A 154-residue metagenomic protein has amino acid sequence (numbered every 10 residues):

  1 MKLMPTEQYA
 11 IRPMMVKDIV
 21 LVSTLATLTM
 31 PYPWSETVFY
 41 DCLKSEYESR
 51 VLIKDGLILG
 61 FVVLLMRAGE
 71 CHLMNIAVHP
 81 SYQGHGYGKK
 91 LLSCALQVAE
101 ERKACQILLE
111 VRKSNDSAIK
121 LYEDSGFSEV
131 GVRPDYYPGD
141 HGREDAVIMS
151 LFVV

Functional and structural regions predicted by a protein language model:
K2-P5, Y9, P13-S81, H85 (+5 more regions): Acetyl-CoA-dependent GNAT
L73, I107-V111: Conserved hydrophobic beta-strand within the GNAT/NAT acetyltransferase core sheet that lines the active-site cleft
V78, R112-K113: Short amphipathic helical patch at the helix-1/turn junction of helix-turn-helix
L92, N115-A118, D135-D140: Short glycine/proline-centered loop/turn elements that form peptide/ligand docking sites
R102, K120, D124-S125: Structural motif
E110, E123, S128-I148: Conserved catalytic-core motifs of GNAT/GCN5-like acyltransferases
